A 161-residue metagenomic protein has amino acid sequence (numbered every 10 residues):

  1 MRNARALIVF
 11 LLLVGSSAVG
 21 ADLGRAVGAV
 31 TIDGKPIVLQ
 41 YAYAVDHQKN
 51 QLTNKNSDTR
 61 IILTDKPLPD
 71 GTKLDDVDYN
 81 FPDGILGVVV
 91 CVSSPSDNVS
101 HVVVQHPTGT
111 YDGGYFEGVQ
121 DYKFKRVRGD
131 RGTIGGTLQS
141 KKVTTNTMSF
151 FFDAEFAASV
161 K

Functional and structural regions predicted by a protein language model:
M1-I8: Bacterial N-terminal signal peptides that target proteins for export
L11-G20: Hydrophobic h-region of N-terminal signal peptides that target proteins for export in Gram-negative bacteria
A21-D46: Charge-rich, low-complexity N-terminal segments
K35, G114-D121, M148-E155: Amphipathic hydrophobic-ligand
P36, Y43, D65-P67, D78 (+3 more regions): A mature extracytoplasmic/lumenal domain signature
L39, Q48, T145-T147: Intrinsically disordered, low-complexity acidic/polar segments
K49-R131: Surface-exposed helix/loop patches within compact recognition domains
V127-K161: C-terminal or internal capping secondary-structure element at the end of a domain, subdomain, or sheet
